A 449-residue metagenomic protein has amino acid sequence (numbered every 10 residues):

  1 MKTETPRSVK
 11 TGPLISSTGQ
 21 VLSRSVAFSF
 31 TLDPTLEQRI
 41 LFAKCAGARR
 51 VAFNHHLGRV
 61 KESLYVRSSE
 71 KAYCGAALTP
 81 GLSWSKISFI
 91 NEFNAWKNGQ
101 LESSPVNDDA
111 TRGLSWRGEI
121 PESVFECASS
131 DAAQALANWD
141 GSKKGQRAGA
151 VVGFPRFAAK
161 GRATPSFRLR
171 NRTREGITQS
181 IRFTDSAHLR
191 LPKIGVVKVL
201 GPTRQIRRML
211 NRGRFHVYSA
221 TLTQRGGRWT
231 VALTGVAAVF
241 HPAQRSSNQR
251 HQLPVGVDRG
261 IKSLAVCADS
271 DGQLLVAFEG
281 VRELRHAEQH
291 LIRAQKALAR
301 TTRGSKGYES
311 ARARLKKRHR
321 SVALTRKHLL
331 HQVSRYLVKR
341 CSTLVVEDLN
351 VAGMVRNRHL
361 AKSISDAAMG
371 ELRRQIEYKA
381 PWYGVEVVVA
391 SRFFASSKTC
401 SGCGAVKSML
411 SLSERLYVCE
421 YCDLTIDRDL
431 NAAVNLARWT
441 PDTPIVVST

Functional and structural regions predicted by a protein language model:
M1-T449: Nucleic-acid substrate recognition interfaces
